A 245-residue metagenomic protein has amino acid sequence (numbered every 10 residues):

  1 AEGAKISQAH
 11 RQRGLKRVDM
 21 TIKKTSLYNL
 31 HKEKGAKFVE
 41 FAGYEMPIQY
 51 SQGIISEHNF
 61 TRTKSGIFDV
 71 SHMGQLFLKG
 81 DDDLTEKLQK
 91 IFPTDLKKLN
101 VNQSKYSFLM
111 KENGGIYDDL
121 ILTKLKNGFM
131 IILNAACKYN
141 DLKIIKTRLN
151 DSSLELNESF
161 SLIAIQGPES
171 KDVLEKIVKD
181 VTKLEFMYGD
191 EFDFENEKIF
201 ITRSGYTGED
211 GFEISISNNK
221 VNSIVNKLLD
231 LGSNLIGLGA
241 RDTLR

Functional and structural regions predicted by a protein language model:
E2-A4, Q8-G14: Short Gly/Ser/Thr- and charged-rich N-terminal loops/segments that act as flexible capping/hinge elements
D19-R245: Basic, glycine/lysine-rich polyanion-binding surfaces/domains
